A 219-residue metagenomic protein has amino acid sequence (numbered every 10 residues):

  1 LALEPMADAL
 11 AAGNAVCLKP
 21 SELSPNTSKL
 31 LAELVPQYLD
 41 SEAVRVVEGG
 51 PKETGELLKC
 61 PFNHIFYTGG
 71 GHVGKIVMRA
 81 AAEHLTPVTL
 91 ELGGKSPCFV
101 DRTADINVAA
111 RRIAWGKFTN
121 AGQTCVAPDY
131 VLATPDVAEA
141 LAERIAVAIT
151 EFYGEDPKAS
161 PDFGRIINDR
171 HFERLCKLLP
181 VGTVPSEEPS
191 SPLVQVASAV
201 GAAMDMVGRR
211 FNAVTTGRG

Functional and structural regions predicted by a protein language model:
L1-E42, L85, N107: Conserved small-residue-rich beta-alpha loop and adjacent elements that most often cradle the phosphate/pyrophosphate
A7, H64-T68: Periplasmic-binding protein-like
D8-A9, E56-L57, A80: Hydrophobic/aromatic ligand-binding patch that stacks against planar heteroaromatic rings of cofactors or nucleotides
N14, K19-S21, E48, T68-G69 (+1 more regions): Short beta->alpha connector loops at strand-helix junctions that form conserved, small/polar/Pro-enriched
L39, H72-G219: ALDH superfamily catalytic-core signature
L39-R45, K59-C60, T68, H72-K75: Phosphate/pyrophosphate-binding betaalpha-module
R45-N63: A structured beta-alpha segment of the ubiquitous adenosine-cofactor-binding alpha/beta core
